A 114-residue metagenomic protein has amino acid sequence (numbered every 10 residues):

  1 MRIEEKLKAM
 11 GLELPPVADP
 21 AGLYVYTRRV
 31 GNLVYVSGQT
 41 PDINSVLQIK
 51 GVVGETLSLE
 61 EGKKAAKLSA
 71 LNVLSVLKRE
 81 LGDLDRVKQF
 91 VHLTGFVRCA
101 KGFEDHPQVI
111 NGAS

Functional and structural regions predicted by a protein language model:
M1-S114: Short, polar/acidic, helix-capping and beta-turn segments at strand->helix junctions that line the mouths
